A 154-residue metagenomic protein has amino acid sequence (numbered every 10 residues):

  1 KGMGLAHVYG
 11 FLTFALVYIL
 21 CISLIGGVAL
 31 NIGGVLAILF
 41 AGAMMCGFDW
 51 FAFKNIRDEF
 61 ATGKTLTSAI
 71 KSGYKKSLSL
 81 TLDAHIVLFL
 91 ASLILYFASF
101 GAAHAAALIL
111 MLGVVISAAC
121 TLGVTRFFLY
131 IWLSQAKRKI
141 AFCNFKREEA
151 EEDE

Functional and structural regions predicted by a protein language model:
K1-N31, F97-A102: Interfacial segments of transmembrane alpha-helices in multi-pass membrane proteins
G2-A6, L36-L39, K75, I109: Short alpha-helical transmembrane interface motifs in multi-pass membrane proteins
F11-L12, I32-W50, L112-V115: Hydrophobic transmembrane alpha-helices
C21, F48-W50, T81, S117: Residue-level signature of catalytic and energy-coupling elements of molecular machines, predominantly ATP/GTP-dependent
S23-L36, A52-A61, G123-L133: A cytosolic-side transmembrane-helix exit/cap motif
D58-E154: Hydrophobic alpha-helical transmembrane segments of membrane transport and translocation systems, primarily multi-pass
